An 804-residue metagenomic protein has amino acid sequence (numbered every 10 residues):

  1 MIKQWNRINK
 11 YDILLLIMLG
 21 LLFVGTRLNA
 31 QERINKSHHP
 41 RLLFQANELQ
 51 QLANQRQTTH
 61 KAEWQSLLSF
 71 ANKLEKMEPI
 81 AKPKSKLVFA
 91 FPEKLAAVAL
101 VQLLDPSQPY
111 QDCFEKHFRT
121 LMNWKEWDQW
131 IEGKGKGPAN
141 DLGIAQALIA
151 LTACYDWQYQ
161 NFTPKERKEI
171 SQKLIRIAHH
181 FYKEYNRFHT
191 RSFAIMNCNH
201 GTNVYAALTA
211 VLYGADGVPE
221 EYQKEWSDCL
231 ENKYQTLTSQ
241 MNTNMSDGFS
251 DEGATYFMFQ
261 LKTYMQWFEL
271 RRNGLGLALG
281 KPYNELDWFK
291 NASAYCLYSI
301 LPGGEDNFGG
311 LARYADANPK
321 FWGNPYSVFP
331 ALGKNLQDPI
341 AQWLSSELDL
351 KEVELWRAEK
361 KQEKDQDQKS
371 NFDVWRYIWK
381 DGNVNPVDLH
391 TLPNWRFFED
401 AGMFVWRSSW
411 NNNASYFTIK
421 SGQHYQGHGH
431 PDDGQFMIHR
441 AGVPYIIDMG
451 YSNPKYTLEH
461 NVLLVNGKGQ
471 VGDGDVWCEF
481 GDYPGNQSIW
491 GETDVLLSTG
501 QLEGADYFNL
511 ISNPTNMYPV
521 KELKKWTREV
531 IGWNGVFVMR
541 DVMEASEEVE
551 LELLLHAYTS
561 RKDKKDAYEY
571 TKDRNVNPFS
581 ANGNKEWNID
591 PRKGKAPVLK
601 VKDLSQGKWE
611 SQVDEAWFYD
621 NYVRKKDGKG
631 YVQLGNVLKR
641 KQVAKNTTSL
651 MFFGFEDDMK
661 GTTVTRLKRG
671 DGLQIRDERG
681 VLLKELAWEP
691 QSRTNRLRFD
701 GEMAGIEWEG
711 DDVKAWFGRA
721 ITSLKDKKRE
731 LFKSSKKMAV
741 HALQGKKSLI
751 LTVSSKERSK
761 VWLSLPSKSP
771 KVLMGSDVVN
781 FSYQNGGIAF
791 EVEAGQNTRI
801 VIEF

Functional and structural regions predicted by a protein language model:
M1-E32: Bacterial Sec-dependent N-terminal signal peptides
A30-Q65, L103, Y159, L555-D563 (+3 more regions): Acidic/polar, glycine-enriched structural segments that form the non-catalytic walls/loops of the carbohydrate-binding
R41-L43, L49, Q55-I300, E305: Aromatic-lined, polymer-binding surfaces characteristic of secreted/periplasmic polysaccharide-degrading enzymes
L230-L237, M241, Q260-R271, S293 (+8 more regions): Ser/Thr/Asn(+Pro)-rich, low-complexity disordered segments
G309-H390, I489: N-terminal leader/propeptide and maturation segments of large enzyme subunits in energy/redox metabolism and hydrolases
L355-A358, Q362-E586, R592, V643-S649 (+2 more regions): Catalytic and substrate-binding regions of extracellular carbohydrate-active enzymes, especially polysaccharide lyases
K572-K639, P770: Trp/Gly-enriched beta-strand surface patches
K645, G654-F804: Non-catalytic terminal regions with compositionally biased, polar/charged low complexity
